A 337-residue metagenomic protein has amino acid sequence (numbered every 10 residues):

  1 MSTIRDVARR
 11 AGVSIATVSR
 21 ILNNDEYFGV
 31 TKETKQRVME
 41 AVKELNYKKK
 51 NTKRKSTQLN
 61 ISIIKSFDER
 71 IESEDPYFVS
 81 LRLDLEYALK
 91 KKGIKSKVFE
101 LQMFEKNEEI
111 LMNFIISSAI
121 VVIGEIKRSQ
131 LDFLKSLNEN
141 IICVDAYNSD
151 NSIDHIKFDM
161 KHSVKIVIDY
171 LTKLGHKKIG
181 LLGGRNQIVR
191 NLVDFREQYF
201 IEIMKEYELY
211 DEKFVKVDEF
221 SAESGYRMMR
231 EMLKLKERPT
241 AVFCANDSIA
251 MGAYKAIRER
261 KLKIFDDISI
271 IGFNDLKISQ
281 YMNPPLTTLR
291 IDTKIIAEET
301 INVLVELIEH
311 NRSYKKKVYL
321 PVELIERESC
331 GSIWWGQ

Functional and structural regions predicted by a protein language model:
M1-S56: N-terminal helix-turn-helix DNA-binding module of bacterial transcription factors
S19, K55-E72, K178-N186: Short beta-strand segments enriched in small/hydrophobic residues
L45, L174-H176, M232-R238: Glycine-rich phosphate-binding loop signature in dinucleotide/nucleotide-binding domains
Q58-T172, M232-K234, S248-A250: Alpha-helical recognition/docking segments in bacterial nutrient-uptake and carbohydrate-utilization systems
S62, I116-I123, G180-G183, V215 (+2 more regions): Periplasmic-binding protein-like
D68-P76, V98-K106, I156-I166, L182-K205 (+5 more regions): Hinge/beta->alpha junction and helix N-cap segments in small-molecule ligand-binding domains
R230-Q337: Flexible loop/turn connectors
